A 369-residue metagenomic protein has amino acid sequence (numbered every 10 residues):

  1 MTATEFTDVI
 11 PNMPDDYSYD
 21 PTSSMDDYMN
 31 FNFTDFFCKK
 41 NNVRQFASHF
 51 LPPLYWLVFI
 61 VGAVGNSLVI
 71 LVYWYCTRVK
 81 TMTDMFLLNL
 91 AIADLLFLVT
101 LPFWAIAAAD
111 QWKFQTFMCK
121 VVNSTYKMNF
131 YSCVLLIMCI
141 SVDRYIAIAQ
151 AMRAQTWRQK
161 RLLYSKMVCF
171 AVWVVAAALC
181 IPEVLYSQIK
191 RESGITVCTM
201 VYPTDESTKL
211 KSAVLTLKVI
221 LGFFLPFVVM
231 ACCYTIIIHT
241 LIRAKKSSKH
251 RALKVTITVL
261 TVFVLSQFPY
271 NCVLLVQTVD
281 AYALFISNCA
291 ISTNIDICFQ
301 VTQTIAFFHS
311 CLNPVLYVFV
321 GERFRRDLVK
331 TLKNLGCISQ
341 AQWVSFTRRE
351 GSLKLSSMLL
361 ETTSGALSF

Functional and structural regions predicted by a protein language model:
M1-K39, T156, F285-N288, E322-F369: Intrinsically disordered regulatory tails of 7TM GPCRs
T34-N42, Q115-N123, Q150, T156 (+4 more regions): Loop architecture of class A 7-transmembrane GPCRs
A47-C76, L96, V228-Y234: First transmembrane helix
A47-P52, M82-C139, Q155-R158: Extracellular TM2-ECL1-early TM3 structural module of rhodopsin-like
A47-P53, F117-V121, M167-A171, L210-L217 (+6 more regions): Alpha-helical membrane-protein architecture signal
Y55, F59, V72, L96-Q111 (+9 more regions): Helix-to-loop junction signature of class
F59, N89-L101, V168-C180, V219-F227 (+2 more regions): Alpha-helical transmembrane segments of multi-pass membrane proteins
M128-F170, I238, V318-R325: Class A GPCR helix-loop hinge within the 7TM core
